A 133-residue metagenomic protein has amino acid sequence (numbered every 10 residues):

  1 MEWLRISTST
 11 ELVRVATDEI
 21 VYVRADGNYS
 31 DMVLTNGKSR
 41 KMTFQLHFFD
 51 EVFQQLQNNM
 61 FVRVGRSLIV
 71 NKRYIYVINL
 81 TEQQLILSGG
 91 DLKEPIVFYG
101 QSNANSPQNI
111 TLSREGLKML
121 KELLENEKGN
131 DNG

Functional and structural regions predicted by a protein language model:
M1-G133: Basic, polyanion-interacting recognition surfaces, primarily in bacterial LytTR/OmpR-type DNA-binding effector domains
